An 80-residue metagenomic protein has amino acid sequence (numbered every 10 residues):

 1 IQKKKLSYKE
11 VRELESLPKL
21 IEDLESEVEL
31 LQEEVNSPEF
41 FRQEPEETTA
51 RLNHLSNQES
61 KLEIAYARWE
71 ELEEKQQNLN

Functional and structural regions predicted by a protein language model:
I1-N80: Charged, heptad-repeat coiled-coil alpha-helices that serve as long linker/dimerization "arms" in large NTP-dependent
